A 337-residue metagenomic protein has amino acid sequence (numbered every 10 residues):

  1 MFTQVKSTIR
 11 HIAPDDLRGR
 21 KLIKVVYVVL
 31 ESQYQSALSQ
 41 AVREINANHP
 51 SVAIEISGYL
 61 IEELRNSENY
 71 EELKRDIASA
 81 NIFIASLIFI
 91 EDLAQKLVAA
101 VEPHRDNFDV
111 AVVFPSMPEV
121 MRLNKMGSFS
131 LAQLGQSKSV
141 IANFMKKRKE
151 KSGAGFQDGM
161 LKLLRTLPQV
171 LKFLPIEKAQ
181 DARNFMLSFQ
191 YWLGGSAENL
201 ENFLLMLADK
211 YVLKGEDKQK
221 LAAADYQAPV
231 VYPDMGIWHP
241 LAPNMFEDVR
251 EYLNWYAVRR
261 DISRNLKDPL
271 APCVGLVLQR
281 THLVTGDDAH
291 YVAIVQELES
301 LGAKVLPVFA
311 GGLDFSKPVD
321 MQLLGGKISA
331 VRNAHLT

Functional and structural regions predicted by a protein language model:
M1-T337: An N-terminal assembly and electron-transfer interface module characteristic of large anaerobic redox and radical
